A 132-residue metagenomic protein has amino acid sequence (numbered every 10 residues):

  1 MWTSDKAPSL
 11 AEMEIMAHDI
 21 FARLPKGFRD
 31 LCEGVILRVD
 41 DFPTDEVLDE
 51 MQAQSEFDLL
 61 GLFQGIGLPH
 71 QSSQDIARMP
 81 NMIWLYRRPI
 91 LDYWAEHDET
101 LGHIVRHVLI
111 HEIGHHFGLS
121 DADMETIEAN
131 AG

Functional and structural regions predicted by a protein language model:
M1-I104, H116, S120-E125: Active-site rim/adjacent substrate-binding subdomains
V108, E112-H116: Catalytic glutamate of the conserved HExxH
E125-G132: Short, charged, intrinsically disordered terminal tails
